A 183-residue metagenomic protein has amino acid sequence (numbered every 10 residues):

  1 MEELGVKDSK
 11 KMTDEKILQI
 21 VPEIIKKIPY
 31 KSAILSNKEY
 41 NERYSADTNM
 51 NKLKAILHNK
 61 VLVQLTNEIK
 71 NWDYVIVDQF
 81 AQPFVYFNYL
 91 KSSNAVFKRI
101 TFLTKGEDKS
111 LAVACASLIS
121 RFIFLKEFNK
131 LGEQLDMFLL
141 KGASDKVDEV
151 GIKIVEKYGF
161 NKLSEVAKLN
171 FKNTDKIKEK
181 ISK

Functional and structural regions predicted by a protein language model:
M1-K183: RNase H-like, Mg2+-dependent phosphodiesterase core, and more generally RNA phosphate-backbone-engaging helix-loop
